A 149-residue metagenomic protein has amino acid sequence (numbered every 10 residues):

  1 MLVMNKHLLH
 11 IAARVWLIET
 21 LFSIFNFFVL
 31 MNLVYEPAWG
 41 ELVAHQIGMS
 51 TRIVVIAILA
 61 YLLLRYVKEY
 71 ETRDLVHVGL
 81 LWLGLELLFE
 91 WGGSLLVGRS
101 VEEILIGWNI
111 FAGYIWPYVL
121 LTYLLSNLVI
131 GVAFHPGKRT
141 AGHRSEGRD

Functional and structural regions predicted by a protein language model:
L2-D149: Juxtamembrane/disordered regions of integral membrane proteins
